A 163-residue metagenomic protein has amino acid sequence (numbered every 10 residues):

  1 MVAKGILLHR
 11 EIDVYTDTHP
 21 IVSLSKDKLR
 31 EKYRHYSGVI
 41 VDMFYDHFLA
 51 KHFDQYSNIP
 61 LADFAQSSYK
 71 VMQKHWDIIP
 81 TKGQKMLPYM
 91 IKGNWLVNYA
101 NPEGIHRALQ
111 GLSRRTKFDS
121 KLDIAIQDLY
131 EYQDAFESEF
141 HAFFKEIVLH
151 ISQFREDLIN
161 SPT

Functional and structural regions predicted by a protein language model:
M1-L7, E11-T163: N-terminal leader/auxiliary helical segments
